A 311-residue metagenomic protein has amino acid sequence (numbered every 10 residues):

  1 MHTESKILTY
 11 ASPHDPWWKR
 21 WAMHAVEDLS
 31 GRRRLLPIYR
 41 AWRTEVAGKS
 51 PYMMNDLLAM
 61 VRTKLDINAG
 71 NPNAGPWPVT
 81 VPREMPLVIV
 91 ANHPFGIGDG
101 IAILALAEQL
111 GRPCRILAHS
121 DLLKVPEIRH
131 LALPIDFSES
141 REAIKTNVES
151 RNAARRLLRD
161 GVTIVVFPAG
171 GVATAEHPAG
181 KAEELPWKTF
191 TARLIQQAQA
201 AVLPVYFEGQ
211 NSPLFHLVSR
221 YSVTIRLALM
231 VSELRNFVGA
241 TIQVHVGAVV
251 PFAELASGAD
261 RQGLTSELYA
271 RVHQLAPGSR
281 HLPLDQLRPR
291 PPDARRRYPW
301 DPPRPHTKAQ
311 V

Functional and structural regions predicted by a protein language model:
M1-V90, G100-A102, Q109-G111, Q286-Q310: Membrane-anchoring hydrophobic helices of lipid-metabolizing enzymes
K19-G48, P126, A179, P213-G239: Alpha-helical membrane-targeting segments
H24, R32-L36, V88-A143: Catalytic core of membrane glycerolipid acyltransferases/transacylases, capturing the structured, soluble-facing
L58-D66, H93, S140-K145, G180-K181: Short, flexible loop segments at the rims of nucleotide/cofactor-binding pockets, characterized by
N68-A74, L117-H119, I135-F137, G247-V249: Conserved beta-strand termini and adjacent loop/short-helix elements that scaffold enzyme active sites in alpha/beta
E84-M85, G111-P113, D160-V162, Q199: Short coil/turn connectors at secondary-structure junctions
V148-V311: Non-catalytic C-terminal accessory region of glycerolipid acyltransferases and related lyso-lipid remodeling enzymes
